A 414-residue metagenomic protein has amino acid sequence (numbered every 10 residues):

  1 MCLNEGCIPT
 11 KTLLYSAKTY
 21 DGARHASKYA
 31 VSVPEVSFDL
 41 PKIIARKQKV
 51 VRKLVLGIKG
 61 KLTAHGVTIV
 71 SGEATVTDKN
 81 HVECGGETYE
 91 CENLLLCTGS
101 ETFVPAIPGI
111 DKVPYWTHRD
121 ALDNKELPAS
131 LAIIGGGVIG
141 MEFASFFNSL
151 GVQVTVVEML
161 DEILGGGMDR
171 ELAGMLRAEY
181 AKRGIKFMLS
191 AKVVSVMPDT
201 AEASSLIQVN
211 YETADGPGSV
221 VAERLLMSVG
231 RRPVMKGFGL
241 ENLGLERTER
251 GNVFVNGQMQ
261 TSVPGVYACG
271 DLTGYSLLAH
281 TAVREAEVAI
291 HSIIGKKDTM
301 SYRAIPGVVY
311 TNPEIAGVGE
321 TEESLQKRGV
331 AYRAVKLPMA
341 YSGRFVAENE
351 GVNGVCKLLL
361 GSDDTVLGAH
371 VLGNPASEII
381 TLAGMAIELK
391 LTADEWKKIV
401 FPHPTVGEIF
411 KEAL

Functional and structural regions predicted by a protein language model:
M1, I8, T12-T19, Q48 (+3 more regions): Flexible, glycine-rich terminal cap/loop adjacent to redox cofactors in electron-transfer oxidoreductases
M1, V104-A106, E142, G165 (+4 more regions): Glycine/Thr-rich phosphate-binding loops of Rossmann-like dinucleotide-binding domains
M1-A129, T155, L160-L164, R170-L172 (+5 more regions): Glycine-rich flavin
C7, T98-V157, K186-F187, E241-L243 (+2 more regions): Glycine-rich dinucleotide-binding loop and its adjacent helix/turn
T68-S71, T75-E83, G151-G257, K327-A331: A Rossmann-like FAD-binding core segment of flavoenzymes
D111-L127, S219-I294: FAD-site-proximal beta/loop scaffold in flavoenzymes
M168-M175, V263, C269-Q326, E395-K398 (+1 more regions): A conserved FAD-binding loop/helix module that cradles the flavin
